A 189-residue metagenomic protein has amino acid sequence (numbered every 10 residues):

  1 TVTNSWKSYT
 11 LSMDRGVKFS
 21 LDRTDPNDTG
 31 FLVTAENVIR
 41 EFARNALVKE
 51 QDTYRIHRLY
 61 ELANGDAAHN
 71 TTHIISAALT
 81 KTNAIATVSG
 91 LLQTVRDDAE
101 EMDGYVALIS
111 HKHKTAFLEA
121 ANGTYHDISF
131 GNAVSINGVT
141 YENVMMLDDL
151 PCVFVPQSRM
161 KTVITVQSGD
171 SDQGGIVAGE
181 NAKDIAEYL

Functional and structural regions predicted by a protein language model:
T1-R15: Assembly/oligomerization interface modules of large self-assembling protein complexes
T10-S12, L79, E119-L189: Sequence/fold signature of self-assembling virion shell proteins
M13-V17, N37, D103: Residues at beta-strand starts and edge strands
R15, R23, H111-H113: Short, flexible loop/turn elements at secondary-structure junctions
F19, V88, A107-L108, C152-F154: Hydrophobic beta-strand residues in large extracellular and virion-surface proteins
S20, T29-G30, A116-E119, V163: Short helix/loop capping segments that flank catalytic or ligand/cofactor-binding pockets
S20-D97: Alpha-helical scaffold segments that mediate packing/assembly in large oligomeric complexes
N64-G138: Extended, solvent-exposed, turn-rich assembly/linker loops in the middle of proteins
